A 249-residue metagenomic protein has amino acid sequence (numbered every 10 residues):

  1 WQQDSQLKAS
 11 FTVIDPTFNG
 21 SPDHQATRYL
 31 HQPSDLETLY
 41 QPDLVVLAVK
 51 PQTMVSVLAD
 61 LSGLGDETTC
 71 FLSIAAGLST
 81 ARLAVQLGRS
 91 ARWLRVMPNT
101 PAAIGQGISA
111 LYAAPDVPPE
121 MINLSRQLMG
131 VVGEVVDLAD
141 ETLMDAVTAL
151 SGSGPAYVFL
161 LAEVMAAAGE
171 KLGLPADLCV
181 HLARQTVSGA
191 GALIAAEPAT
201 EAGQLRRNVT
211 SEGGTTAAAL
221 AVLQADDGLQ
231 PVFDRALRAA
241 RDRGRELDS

Functional and structural regions predicted by a protein language model:
Q2-A9, R89-R92: Conserved S-adenosyl-L-methionine
I14, S21-H24, R28-L111, P115: Rossmann-like NAD(P)(H) cofactor-binding subdomain of soluble oxidoreductases
D15-F18, A75-L78, P98-A102, S151 (+3 more regions): Glycine-rich beta-alpha junction loops
P42, M54, T80, I122-S125 (+8 more regions): A general structural signal for well-ordered alpha-helical segments in protein cores
L64, R82-R92, I108-A146, Y157-E197 (+1 more regions): Internal alpha-helical scaffold of NAD(P)-dependent oxidoreductase catalytic cores
D145-A156, R206: A short glycine-threonine-serine/GTX helix/turn-capping micro-motif
R184-S249: NAD(P)-dependent Rossmann-like dehydrogenase/reductase catalytic/cofactor-binding core
